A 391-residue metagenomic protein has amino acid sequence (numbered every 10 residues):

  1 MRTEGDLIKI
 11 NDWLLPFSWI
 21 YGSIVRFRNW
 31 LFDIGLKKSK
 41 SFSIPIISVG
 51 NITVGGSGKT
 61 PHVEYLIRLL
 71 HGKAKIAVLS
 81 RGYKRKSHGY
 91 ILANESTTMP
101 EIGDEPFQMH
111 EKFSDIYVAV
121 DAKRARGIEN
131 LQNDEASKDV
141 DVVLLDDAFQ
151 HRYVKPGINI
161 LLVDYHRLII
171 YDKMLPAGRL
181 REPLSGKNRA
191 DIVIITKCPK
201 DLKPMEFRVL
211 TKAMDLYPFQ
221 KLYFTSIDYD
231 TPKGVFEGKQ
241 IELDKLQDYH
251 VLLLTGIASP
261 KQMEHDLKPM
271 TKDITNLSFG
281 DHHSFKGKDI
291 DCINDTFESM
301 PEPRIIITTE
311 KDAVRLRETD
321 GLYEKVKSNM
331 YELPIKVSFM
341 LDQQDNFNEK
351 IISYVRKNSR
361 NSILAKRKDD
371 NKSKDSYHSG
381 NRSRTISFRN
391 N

Functional and structural regions predicted by a protein language model:
M1-S43, Q343, Y354, N358 (+1 more regions): A transmembrane-helix-recognition feature enriched in membrane-embedded lipid enzymes and envelope glyco-/phospholipid
R2-W13, I24, R28, H71-A77 (+3 more regions): Charge-biased, low-complexity intrinsically disordered regions
I20, T60, M109, D146 (+3 more regions): Residue-level signal for inorganic ion chemistry
N29-E95, P199-D201, N391: Walker A (P-loop) phosphate-binding motif
G72, V154-L161, Y165-N391: ATP-dependent carboxylate-amine ligase
G82-Q220: Phosphate/Mg2+-binding loops and adjacent switch elements in nucleotide/diphosphate-handling enzyme cores
